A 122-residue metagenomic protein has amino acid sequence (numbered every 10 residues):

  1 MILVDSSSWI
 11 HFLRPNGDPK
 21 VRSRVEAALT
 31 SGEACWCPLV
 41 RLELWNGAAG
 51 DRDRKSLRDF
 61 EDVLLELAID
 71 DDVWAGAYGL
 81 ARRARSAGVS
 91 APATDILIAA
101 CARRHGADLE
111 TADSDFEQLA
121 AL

Functional and structural regions predicted by a protein language model:
M1-W36, N46-D59: Short, well-structured N-terminal submotif of metal-dependent ribonuclease cores
D5-S6, L44, A77, A102: Generic structural signal for small/hydrophobic residues in well-ordered secondary structure, especially within
D5-S6, V40, A112: A secondary-structure boundary/capping signal
W9-I10, R41-L44, F116-E117: A generic structural signal for short hydrophobic patches within well-formed alpha-helices
R22, C37, R41, R54-L57 (+2 more regions): A general structural signal for well-ordered alpha-helical segments in protein cores
D59-E61, A121-L122: Structural recognition of alpha->loop->beta junctions
L64-A112: Active-site neighborhoods of divalent-metal-dependent phosphate/nucleic-acid chemistry enzymes
A87, Q118-A121: A beta-strand edge to alpha-helix "cap/lid" segment located at domain peripheries
